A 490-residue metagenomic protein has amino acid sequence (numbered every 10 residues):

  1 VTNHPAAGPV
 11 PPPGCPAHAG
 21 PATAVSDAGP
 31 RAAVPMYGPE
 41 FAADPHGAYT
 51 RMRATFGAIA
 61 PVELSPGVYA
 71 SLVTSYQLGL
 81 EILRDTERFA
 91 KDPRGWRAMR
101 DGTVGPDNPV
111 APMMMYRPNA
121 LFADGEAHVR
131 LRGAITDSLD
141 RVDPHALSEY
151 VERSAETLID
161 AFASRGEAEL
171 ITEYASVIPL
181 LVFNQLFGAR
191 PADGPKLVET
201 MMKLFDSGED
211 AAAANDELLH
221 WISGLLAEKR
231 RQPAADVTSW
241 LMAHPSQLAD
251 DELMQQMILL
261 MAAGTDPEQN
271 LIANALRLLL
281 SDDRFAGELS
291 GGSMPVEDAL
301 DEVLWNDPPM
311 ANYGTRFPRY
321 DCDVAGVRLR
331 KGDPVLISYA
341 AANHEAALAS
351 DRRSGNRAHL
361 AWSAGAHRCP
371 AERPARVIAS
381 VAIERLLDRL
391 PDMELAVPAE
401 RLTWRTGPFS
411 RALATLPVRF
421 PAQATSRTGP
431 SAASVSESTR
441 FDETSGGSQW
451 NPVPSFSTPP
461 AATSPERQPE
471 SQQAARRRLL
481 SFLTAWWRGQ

Functional and structural regions predicted by a protein language model:
T2-Q490: Cytochrome P450
